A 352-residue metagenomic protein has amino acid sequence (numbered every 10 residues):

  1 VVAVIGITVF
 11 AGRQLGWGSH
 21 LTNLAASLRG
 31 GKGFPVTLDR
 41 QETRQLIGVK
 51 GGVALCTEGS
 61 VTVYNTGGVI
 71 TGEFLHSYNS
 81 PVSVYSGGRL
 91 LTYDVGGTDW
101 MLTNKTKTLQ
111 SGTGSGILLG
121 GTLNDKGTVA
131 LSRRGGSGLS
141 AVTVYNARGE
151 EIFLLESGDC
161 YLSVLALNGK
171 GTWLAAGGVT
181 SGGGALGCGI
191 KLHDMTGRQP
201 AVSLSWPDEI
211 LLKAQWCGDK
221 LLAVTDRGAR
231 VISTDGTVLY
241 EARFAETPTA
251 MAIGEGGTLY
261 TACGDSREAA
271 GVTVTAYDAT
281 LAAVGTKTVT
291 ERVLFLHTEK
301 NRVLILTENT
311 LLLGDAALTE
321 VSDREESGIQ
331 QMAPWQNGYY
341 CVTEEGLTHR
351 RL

Functional and structural regions predicted by a protein language model:
V1-Q41, L352: Sequence/structural signature of beta-propeller modules and their immediately flanking N-terminal secretory/stalk
L24-L38, V69-L75, T106-T113, E150-E156 (+4 more regions): A short beta-strand motif characteristic of beta-propeller blades
G31-T66, E73-V84, L119: Beta-strand-rich domains and repeat architectures in extracellular enzymes and scaffolds, especially beta-propellers
D39-I47, S77-G88, S115-D125, D159-N168 (+5 more regions): Repeated scaffold domains used in trafficking and secretory/extracellular systems, primarily beta-propellers
V53, L90, T128-A130, G171-L174 (+4 more regions): Hydrophobic beta-strand positions that form the internal "hydrophobic ladder" of WD40/Gbeta-like beta-propeller blades
S60-T62, T98-L102, S137-T143, G183-L192 (+4 more regions): Structural motif
T66-L119, L239, M251-G254, Y260-A276: Structured, soluble extracytoplasmic/luminal domains of envelope-associated proteins
G138-R230: Solenoidal tandem-repeat scaffolds enriched in leucines and small polar residues
